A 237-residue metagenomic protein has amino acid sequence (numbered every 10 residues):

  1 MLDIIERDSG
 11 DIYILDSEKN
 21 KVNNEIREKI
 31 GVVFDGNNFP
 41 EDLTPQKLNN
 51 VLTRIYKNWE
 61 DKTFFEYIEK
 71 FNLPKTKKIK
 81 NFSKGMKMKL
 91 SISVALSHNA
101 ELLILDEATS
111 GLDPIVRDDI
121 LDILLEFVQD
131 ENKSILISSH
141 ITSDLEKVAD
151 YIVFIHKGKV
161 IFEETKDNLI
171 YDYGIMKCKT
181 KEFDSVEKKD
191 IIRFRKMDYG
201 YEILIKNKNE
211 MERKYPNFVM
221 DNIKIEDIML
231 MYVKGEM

Functional and structural regions predicted by a protein language model:
L2-D3: Helix-to-loop junction immediately C-terminal to a conserved catalytic motif
G10-E18, E25-I26: Conserved ABC transporter NBD signature motif
V32-L90: ABC-family P-loop ATPase nucleotide-binding domains
L103-E107, L112: Catalytic Walker B motif of ABC-type/P-loop ATPase nucleotide-binding domains
P114-V116: Helix N-cap at the start of a conserved alpha-helix in ABC-type nucleotide-binding domains
L121-I205: ABC transporter nucleotide-binding domain
I192-M237: C-terminal coupling/interaction segments
